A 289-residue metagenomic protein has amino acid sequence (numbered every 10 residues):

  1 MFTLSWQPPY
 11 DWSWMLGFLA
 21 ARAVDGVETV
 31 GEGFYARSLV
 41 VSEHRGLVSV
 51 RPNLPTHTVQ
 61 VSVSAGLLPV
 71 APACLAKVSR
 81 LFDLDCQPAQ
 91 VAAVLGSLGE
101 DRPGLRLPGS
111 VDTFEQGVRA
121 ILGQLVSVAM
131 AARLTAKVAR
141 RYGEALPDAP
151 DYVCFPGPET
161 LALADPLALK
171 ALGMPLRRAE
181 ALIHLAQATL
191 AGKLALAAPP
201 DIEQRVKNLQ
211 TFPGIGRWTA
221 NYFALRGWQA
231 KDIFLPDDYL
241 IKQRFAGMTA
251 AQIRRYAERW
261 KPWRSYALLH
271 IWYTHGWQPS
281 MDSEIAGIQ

Functional and structural regions predicted by a protein language model:
M1-Q289: HhH-family (HhH-GPD) DNA N-glycosylase catalytic core used in base-excision repair
